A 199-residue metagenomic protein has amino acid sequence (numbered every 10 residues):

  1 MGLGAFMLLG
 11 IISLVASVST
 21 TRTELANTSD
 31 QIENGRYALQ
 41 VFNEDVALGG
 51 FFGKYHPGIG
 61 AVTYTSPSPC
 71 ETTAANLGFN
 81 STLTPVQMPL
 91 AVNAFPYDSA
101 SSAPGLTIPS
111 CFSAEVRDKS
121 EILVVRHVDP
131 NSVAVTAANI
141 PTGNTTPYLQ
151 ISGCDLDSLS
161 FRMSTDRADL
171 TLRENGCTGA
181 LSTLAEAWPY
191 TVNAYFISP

Functional and structural regions predicted by a protein language model:
M1-N43, A47-G49: Aliphatic-rich helix starts adjacent to a transmembrane/signal segment
A38-P199: N-terminal pilin/flagellin-like segments and related low-complexity appendage regions
